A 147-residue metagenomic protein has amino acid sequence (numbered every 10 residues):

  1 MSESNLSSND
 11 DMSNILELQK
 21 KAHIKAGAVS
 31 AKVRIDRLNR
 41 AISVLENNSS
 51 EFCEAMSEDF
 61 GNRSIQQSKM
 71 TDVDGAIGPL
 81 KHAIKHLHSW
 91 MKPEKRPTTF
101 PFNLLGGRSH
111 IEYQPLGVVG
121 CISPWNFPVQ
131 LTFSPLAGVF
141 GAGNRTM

Functional and structural regions predicted by a protein language model:
M1-R108: N-terminal Rossmann-like NAD(P)+-binding subdomain of aldehyde/semialdehyde dehydrogenases
T98-M147: Conserved small-residue-rich beta-alpha loop and adjacent elements that most often cradle the phosphate/pyrophosphate
